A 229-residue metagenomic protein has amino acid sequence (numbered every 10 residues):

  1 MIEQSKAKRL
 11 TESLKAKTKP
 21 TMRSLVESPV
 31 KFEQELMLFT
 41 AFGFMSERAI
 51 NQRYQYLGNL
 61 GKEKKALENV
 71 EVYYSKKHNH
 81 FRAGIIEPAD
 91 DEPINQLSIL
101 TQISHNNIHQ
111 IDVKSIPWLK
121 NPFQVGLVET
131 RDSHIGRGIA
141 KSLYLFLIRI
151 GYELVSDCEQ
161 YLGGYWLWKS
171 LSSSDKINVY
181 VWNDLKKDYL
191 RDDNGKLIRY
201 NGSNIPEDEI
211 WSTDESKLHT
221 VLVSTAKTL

Functional and structural regions predicted by a protein language model:
M1-S133, L145-V155, Y165-L229: Non-catalytic substrate-recognition and accessory regions of acyl/acetyltransferase enzymes
S133-A140: Glycine-rich phosphate-binding loop
